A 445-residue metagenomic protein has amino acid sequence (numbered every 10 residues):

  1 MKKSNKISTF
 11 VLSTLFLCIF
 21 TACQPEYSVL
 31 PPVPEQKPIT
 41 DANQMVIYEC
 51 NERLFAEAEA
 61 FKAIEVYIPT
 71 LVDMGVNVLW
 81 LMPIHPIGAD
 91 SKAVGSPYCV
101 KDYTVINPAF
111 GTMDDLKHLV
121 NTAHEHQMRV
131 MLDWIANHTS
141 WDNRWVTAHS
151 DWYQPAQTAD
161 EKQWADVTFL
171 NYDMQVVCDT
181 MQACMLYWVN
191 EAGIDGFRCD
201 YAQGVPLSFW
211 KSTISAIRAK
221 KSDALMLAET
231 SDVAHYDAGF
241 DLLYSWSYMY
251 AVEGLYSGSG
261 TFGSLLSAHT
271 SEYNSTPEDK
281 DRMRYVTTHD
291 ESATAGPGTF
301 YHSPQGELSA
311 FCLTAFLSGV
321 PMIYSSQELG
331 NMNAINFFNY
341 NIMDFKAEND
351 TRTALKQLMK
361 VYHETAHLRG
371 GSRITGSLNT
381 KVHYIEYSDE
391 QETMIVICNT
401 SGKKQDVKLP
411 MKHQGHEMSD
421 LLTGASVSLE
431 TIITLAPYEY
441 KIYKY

Functional and structural regions predicted by a protein language model:
K2-V11: Bacterial N-terminal signal peptides that target proteins for export
V11-I19: Bacterial N-terminal signal peptides
A22-W80, P86, K117, P304 (+2 more regions): Carbohydrate-interacting/catalytic domains
V33-N77, M82-A192, S212-K221, L225: Substrate-binding/active-site clefts of carbohydrate-active enzymes
E35, A183-C184, N190, D200-Y285 (+7 more regions): Active-site-proximal helices and loops of the catalytic beta/alpha 8
V46-E49, V78-P83, M131-D133, G196-R198 (+5 more regions): Structural recognition of the beta-strand scaffold that forms the well-ordered cores of secreted hydrolase catalytic
W80-K92, D133-D142, D200-P206, T230-V233 (+2 more regions): Short, solvent-exposed turn/loop segments enriched in Gly/Ser/Thr/Pro and often Arg
T294-Y301: Short, solvent-exposed helix-loop connector elements
